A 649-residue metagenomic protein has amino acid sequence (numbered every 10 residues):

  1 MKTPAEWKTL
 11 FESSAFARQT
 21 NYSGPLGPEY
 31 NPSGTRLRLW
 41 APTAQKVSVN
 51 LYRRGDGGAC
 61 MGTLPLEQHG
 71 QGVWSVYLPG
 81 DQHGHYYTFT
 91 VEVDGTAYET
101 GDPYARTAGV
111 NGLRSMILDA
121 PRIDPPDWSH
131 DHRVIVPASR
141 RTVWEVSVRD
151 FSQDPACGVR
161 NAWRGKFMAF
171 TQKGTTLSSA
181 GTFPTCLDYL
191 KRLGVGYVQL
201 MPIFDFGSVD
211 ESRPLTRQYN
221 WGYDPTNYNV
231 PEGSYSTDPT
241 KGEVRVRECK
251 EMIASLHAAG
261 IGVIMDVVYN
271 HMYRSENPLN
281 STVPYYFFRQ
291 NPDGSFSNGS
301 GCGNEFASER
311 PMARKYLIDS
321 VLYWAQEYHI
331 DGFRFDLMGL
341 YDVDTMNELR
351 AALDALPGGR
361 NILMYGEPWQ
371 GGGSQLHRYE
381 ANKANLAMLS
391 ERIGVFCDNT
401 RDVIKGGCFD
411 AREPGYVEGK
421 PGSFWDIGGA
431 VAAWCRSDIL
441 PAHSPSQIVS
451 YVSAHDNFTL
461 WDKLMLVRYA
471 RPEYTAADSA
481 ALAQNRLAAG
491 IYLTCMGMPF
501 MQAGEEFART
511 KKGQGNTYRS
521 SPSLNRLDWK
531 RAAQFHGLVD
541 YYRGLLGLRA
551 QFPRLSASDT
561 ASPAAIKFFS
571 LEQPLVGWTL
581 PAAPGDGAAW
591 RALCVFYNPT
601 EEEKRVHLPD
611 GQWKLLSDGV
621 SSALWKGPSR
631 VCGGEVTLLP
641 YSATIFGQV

Functional and structural regions predicted by a protein language model:
M1-P32, Q68-Q172: The feature marks proteins involved in alpha-glucan
Q19-G24, N485, T494-Q514, R526-L593: Glycan-recognition and catalytic regions of carbohydrate-active enzymes
E29-Q45, A565-P609: Carbohydrate-binding surface patches
L39, F89, V146, L200 (+9 more regions): Conserved, mostly hydrophobic/aromatic
A41, G84-Y87, P628-V649: C-terminal beta-strand-rich structural cap/linker in extracellular carbohydrate-active enzymes
Y52, A477, A481, L527 (+5 more regions): C-terminal accessory region downstream of the catalytic core in glycan-modifying enzymes
L118, R350-A351, A355-F507, Q514-Y518 (+3 more regions): Conserved alpha/beta catalytic core and glycan-binding cleft of carbohydrate-active enzymes
R149-Y328, L337-P357, L363, S374-Q375: Substrate-binding/active-site clefts of carbohydrate-active enzymes
